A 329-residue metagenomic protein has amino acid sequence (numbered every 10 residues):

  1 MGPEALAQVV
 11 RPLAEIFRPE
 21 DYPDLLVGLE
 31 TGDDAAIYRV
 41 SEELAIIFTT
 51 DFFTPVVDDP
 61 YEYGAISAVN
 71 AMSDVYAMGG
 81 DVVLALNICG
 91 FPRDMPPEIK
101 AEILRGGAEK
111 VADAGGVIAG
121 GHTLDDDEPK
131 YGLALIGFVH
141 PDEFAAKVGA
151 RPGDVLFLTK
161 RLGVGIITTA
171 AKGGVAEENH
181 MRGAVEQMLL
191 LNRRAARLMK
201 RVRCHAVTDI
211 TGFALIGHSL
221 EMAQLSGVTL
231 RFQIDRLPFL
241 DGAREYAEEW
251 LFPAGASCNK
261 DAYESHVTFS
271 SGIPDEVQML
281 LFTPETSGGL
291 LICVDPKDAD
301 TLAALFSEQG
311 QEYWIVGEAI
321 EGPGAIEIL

Functional and structural regions predicted by a protein language model:
M1-L329: Helix-biased detector of long, well-ordered alpha-helical tracts
